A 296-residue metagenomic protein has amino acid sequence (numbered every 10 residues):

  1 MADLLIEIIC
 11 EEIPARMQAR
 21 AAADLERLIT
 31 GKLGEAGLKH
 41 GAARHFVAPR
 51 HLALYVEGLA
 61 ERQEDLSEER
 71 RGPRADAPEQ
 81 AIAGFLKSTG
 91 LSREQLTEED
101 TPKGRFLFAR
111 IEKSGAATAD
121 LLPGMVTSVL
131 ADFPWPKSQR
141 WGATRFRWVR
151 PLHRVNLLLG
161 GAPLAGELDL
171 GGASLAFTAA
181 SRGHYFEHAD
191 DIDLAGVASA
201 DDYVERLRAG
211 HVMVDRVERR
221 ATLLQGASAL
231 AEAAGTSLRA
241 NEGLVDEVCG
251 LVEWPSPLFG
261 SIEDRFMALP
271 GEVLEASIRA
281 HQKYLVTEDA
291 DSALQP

Functional and structural regions predicted by a protein language model:
M1-K283, E288-S292: Long, basic N-terminal domains or extensions that often function in RNA/ssDNA interaction or organelle/cellular
Q295-P296: Active-site-adjacent bridging/hinge elements
